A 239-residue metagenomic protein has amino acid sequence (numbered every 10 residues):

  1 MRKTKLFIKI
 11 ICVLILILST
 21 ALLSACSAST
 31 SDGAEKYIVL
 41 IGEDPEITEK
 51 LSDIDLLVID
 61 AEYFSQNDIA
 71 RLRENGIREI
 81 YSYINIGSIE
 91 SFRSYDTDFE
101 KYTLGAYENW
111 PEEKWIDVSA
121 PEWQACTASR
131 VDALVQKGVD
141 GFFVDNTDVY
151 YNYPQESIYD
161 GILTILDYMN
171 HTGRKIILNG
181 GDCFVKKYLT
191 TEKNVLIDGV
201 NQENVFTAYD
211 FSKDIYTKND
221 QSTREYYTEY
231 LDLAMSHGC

Functional and structural regions predicted by a protein language model:
R2-C12: Bacterial N-terminal signal peptides that target proteins for export
C12-T20: Hydrophobic helical h-region of N-terminal Sec-dependent signal peptides in bacterial secretory/periplasmic proteins
L23-A25: C-terminal motif of bacterial Sec signal peptides marking the signal peptidase cleavage site
S29-C239: Glycan-processing catalytic domains of CAZymes
